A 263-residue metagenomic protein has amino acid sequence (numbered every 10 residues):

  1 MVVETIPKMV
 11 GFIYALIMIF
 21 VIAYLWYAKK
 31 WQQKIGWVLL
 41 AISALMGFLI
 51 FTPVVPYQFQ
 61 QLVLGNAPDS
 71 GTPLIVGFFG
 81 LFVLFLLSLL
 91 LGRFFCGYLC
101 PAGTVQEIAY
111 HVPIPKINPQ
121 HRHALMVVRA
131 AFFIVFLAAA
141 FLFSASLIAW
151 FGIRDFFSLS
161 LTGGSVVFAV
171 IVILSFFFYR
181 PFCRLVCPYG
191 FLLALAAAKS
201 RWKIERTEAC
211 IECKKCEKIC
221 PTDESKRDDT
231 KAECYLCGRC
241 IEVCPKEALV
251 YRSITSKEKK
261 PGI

Functional and structural regions predicted by a protein language model:
M1-D223, A232-E233, I241-I263: Non-ligating segments of multi-cofactor redox enzymes
R227: Donor-sugar nucleotide-binding helix/loop cap in glycosyltransferases
